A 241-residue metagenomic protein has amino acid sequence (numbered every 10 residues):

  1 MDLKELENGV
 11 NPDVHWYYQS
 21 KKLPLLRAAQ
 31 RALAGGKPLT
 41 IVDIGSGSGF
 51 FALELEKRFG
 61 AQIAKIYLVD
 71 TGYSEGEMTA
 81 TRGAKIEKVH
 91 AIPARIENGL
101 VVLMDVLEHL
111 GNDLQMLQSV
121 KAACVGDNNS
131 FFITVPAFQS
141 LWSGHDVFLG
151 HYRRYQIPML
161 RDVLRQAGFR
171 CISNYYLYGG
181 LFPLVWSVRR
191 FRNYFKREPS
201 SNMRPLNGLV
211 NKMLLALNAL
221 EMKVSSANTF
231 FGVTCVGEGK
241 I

Functional and structural regions predicted by a protein language model:
M1-L100, M104, L114-L117, M203-G208 (+3 more regions): Conserved N-terminal segment of class I S-adenosyl-L-methionine
L6-V10, F131-R153, I157-D162: Short, glycine-/aromatic-enriched active-site segment of Class I SAM-dependent methyltransferases
E75, Q139-L141, G180: Feature marks short, surface-exposed loop/turn motifs that line or immediately flank catalytic pockets and channel
D105, H109: A short His-aromatic
L114-S130: A short glycine-rich, Lys/Arg-flanked "PGG" loop and its adjoining helix->strand segment in the class I
F169-G179: Conserved S-adenosyl-L-methionine
F182-L215: C-terminal helical/coil "lid" or tail adjacent to the Rossmann-like core of SAM-dependent
